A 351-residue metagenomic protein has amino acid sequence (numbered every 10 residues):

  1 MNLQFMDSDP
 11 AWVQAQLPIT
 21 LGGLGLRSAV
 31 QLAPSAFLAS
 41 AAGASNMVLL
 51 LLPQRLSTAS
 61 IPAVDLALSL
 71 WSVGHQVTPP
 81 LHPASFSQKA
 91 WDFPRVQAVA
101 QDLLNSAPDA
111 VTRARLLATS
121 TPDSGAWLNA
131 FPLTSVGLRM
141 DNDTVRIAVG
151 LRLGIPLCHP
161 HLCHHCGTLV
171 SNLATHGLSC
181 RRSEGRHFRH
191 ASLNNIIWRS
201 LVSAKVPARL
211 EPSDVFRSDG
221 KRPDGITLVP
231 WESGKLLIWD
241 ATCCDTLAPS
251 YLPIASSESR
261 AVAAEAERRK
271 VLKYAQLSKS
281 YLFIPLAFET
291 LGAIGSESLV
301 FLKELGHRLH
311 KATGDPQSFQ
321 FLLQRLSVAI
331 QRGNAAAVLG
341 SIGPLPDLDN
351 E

Functional and structural regions predicted by a protein language model:
M1-V48: Non-catalytic, peripheral interaction segments enriched in hydrophobic/basic residues
L24, S28-P34, L38, C163-L193: Short Cys/His-based metal-binding microdomains
A44-H75, R199: Charge-dense polyanion-binding interfaces
S72-L162, C166-L169, E184-G185, S203 (+3 more regions): Non-catalytic C-terminal interaction segments of nucleic acid-processing enzymes
A174, R209, R222, I226 (+1 more regions): Short hydrophobic-acidic sequence motifs that mark active-site Asp/Glu residues
A191-K205: Inter-domain linker/hinge segments that demarcate the starts of reverse transcriptase and RNase H-type modules
K205-E211: Short secondary-structure junctions
